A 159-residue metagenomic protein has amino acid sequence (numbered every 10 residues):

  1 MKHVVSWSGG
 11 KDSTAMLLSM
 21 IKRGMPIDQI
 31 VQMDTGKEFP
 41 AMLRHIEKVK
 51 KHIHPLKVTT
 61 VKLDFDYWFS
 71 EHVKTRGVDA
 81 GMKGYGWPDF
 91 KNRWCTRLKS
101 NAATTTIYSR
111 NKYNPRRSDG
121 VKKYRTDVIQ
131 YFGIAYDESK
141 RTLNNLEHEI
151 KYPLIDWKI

Functional and structural regions predicted by a protein language model:
M1-I159: Nucleotide-activated chemistry modules centered on ATP-dependent adenylation/adenylyltransferase
